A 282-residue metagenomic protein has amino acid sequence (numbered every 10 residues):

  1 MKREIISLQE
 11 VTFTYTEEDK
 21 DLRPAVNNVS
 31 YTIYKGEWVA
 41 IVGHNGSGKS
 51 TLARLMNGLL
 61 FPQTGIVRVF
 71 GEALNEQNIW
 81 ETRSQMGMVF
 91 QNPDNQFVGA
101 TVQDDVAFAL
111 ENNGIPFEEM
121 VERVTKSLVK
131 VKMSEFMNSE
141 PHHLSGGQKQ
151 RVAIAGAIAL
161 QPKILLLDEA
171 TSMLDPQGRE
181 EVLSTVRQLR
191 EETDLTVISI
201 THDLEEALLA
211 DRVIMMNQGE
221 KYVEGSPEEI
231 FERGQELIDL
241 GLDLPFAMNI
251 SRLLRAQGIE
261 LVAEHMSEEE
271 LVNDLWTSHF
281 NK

Functional and structural regions predicted by a protein language model:
V42-H44: The feature captures the beta-strand-to-loop junction immediately N-terminal to the Walker
N57: Helix-to-loop junction immediately C-terminal to a conserved catalytic motif
G65-A73, T82: Conserved ABC transporter NBD signature motif
E118-F136: Conserved ABC ATPase "signature" region
E140-L144, Q148: Conserved ABC ATPase signature
L165-D168: Catalytic Walker B motif of ABC-type/P-loop ATPase nucleotide-binding domains
